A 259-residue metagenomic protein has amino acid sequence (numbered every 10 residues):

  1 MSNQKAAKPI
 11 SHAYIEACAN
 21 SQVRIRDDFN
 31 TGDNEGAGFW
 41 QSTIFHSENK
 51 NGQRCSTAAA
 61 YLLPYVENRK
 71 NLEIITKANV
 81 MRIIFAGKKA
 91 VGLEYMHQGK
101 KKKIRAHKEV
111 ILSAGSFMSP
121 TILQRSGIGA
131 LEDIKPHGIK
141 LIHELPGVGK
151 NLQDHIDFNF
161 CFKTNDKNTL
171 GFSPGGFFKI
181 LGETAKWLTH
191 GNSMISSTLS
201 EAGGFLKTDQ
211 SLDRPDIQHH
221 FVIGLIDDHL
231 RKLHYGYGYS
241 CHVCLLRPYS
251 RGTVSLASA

Functional and structural regions predicted by a protein language model:
M1-A90, N159-L181: Conserved redox-cofactor binding core of oxidoreductases
N3-K5, A78-G87, H97-G99, I156 (+3 more regions): Short, flexible loop/turn elements at secondary-structure junctions
I25-D28, T76, L131-K135, I139-P146 (+2 more regions): Acidic/polar loop patches that form or flank catalytic/metal-binding clefts of enzymes that bind anionic ligands
H46, L93-M96, V243: Short beta-strand segments that buttress and anchor functional surface loops
T76-N79, K89, H137, V148 (+5 more regions): Residues that flank catalytic or metal-binding motifs in active/ligand-binding sites
R82-K186, S193-M194: Glycine-rich loop(s) and the adjacent beta-strand/alpha-helix scaffold that form part
C161-A259: FAD cofactor-binding and catalytic pocket of flavoenzymes
